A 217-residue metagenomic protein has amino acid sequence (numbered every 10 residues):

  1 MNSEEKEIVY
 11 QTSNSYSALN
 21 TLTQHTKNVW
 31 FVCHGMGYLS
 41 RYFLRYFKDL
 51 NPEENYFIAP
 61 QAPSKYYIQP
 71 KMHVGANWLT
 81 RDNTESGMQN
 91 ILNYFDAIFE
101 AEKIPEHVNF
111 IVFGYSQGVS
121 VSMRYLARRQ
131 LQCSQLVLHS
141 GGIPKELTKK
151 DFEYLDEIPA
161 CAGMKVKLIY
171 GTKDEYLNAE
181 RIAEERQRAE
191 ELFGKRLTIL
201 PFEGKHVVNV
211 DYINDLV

Functional and structural regions predicted by a protein language model:
I8-E106: Serine-hydrolase catalytic machinery in alpha/beta-hydrolase-like enzymes
N28-V29, N109-I111, Q135: Structural motif
R45, R124-R128: Active-site signature of alpha/beta-hydrolase-fold catalytic machinery across serine- and Asp/Cys-nucleophile hydrolases
P60-K65, L136-K145: Active-site nucleophile loop of the alpha/beta-hydrolase fold
F113-G118, S122: Gly/Ala-rich beta-loop-alpha elbow adjacent to hydrolase catalytic centers
V121-Y125, L147: Hydrolases whose catalytic domains are alpha/beta-hydrolase-1, hotdog thioesterase, or metallo-beta-lactamase-like
I143-V217: The feature captures the conserved acid-bearing segment of alpha/beta-hydrolase catalytic domains
